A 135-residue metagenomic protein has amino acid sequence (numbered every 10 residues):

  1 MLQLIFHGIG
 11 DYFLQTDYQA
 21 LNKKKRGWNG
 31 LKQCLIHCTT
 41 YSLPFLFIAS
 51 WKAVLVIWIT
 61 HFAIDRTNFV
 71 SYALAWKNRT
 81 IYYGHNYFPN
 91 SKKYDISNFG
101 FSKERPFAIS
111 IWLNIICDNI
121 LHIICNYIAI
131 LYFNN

Functional and structural regions predicted by a protein language model:
M1-N135: Hydrophobic alpha-helical transmembrane segments
